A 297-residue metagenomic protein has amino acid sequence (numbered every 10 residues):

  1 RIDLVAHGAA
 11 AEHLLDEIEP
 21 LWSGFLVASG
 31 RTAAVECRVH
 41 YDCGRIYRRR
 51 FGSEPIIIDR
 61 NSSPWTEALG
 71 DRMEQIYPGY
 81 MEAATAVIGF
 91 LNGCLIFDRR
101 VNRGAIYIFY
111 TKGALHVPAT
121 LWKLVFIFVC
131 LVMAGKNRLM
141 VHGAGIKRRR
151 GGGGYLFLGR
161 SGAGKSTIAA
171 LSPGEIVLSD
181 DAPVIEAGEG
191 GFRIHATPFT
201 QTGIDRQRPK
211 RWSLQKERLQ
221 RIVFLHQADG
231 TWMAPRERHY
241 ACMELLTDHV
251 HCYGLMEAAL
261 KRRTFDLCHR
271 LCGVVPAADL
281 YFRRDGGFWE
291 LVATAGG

Functional and structural regions predicted by a protein language model:
R1-L158, L171-L178, P183-G297: A noncatalytic interaction/capping subdomain that flanks phosphate/NTP-handling catalytic cores
S161-G162: Walker A (P-loop) phosphate-binding loop of P-loop NTPases
K165: Conserved lysine of the Walker
I168: Hydrophobic positions on the alpha1 helix immediately C-terminal to the Walker A/P-loop
